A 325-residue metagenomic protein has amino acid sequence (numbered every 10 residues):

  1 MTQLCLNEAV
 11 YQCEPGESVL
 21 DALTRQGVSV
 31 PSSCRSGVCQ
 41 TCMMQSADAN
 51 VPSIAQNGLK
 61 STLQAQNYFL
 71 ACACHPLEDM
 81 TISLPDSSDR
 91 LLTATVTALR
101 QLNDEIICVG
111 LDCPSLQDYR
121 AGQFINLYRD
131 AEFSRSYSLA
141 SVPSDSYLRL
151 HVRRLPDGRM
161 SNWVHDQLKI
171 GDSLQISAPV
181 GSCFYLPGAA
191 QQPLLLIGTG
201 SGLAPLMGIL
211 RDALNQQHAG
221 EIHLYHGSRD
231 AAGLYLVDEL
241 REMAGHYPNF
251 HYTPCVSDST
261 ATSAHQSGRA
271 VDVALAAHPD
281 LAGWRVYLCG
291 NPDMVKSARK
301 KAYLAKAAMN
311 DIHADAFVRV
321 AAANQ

Functional and structural regions predicted by a protein language model:
M1-M80, Y225-Q325: Reductase modules of NAD(P)H-dependent flavoproteins
A47-N50, P85-S87, D130, P179-V180: Short, surface-exposed secondary-structure boundary micro-motifs
L84-D86, D212-A213: Anionic-ligand-binding alpha/beta catalytic cores of soluble enzymes and soluble regulatory domains that recognize
L91-S173, S177, Q192, S228-D230 (+1 more regions): Ferredoxin-reductase
G122, G202, N291: Short, conserved phosphate/pyrophosphate- and ester-handling motifs at nucleotide-, phospho-/glycolipid
P179-G188: A short, basic/flexible loop-to-alpha-helix module at the beginning of a structural domain
P193-L195, H223, R285: Structural motif
P205-N215: Histidine-anchored nucleotide/phosphate-binding helix
